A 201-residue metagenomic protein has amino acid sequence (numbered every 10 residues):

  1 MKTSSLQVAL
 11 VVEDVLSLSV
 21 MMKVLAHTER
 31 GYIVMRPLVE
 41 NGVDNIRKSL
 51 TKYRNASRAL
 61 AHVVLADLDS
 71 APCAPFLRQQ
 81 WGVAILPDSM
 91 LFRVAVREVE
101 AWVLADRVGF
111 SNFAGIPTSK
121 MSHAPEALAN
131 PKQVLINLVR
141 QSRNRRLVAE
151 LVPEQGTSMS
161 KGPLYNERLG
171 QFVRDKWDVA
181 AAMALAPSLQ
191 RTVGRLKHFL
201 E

Functional and structural regions predicted by a protein language model:
M1-Q7, L16-R36, D44-V63, L68-E201: C-terminal accessory helical subdomains adjacent to catalytic cores in phosphodiester- and nucleotide-handling enzymes
